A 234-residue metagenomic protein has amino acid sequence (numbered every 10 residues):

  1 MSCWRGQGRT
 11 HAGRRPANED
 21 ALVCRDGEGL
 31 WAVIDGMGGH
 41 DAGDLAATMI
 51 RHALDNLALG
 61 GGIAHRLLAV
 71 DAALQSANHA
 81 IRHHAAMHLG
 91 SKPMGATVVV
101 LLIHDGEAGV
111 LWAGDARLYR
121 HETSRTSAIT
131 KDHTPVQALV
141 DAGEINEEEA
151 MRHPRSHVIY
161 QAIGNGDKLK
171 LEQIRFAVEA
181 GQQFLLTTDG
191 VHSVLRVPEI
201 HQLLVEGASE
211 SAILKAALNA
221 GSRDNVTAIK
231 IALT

Functional and structural regions predicted by a protein language model:
M1-T234: PP2C/PPM-type serine/threonine phosphatase catalytic domain
